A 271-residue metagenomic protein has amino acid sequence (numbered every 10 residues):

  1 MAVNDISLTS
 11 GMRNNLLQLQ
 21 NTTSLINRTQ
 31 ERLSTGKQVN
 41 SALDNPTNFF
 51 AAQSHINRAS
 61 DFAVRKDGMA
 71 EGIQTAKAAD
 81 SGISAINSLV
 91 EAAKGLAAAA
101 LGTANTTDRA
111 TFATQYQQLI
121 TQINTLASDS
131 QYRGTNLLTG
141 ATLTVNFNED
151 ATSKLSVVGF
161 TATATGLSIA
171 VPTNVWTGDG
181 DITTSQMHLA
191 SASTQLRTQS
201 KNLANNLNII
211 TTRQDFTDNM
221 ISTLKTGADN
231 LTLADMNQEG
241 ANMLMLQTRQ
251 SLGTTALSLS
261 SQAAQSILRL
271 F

Functional and structural regions predicted by a protein language model:
M1-F271: Primary detection of the long, small/polar-rich alpha-helical "axial" segments characteristic of bacterial flagellar
